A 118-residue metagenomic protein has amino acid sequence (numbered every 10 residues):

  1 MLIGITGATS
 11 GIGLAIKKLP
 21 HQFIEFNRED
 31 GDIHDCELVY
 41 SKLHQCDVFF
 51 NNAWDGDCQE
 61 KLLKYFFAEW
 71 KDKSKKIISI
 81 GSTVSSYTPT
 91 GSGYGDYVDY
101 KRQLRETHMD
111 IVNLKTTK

Functional and structural regions predicted by a protein language model:
I3-P20: N-terminal Rossmann NAD(P)H-binding glycine-rich loop of SDR-like oxidoreductase domains
T6-G7, C46-D55, K76-G81: Rossmann-fold scaffold of SDR-type NAD(P)-dependent oxidoreductases
G13-I16, D35, Q59-L62, T88-T90: Short glycine-/acidic-enriched loop or helix-start segments at secondary-structure transitions that form or flank
H21-S41, W54-K61: Adenosine-cofactor binding site in Rossmann-like domains, unifying the SAM/SAH pocket of S-adenosylmethionine-dependent
I24, F50, I78, K115-K118: Hydrophobic/aromatic beta-strand patches that form the interior of the parallel beta-sheet core in alpha/beta enzyme
C36-E37, V48, D57-F66, D99-R105: Well-ordered, non-membrane alpha-helical segments in soluble/globular domains
L43-H44, Y97: A short, aliphatic-rich alpha-helical micro-motif
C58, K71-K115: Catalytic loop of short-chain dehydrogenase/reductase
